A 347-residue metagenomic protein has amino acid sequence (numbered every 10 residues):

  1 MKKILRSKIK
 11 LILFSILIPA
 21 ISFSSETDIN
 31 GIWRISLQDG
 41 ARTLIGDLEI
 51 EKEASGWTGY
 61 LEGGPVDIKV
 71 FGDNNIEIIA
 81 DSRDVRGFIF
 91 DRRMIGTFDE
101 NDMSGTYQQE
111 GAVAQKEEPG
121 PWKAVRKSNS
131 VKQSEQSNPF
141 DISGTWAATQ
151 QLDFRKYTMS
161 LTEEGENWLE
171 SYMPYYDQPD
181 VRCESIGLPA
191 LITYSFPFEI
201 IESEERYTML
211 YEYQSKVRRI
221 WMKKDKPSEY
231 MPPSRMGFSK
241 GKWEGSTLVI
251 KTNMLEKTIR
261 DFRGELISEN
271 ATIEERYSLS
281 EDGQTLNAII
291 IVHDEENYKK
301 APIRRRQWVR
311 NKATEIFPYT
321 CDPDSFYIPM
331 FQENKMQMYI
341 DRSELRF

Functional and structural regions predicted by a protein language model:
M1-S7: N-terminal secretory signal peptides that target proteins for export/translocation
L5, I18-P19, R182: N-terminal non-cleavable signal-anchor helices
K10-A20: Bacterial N-terminal signal peptides
S25-F347: Hydrophobic small-molecule pocket/channel-lining residues, especially in calycin-type beta-barrels
